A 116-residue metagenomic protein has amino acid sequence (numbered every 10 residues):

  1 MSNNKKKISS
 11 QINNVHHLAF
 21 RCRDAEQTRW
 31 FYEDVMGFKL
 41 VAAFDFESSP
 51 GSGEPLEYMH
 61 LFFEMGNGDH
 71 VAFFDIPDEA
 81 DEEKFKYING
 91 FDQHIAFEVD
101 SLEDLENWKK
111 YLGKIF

Functional and structural regions predicted by a protein language model:
S2-K6, N13, R23-E26, D78-A80 (+1 more regions): Vicinal oxygen chelate
H17-A19, F62, H94-A96: Short aromatic/hydrophobic contact patches that present stacked aromatics for nucleic-acid/ligand binding
R21-H70: Core segments of cupin and vicinal oxygen chelate
P50, E79-E82: A short local loop/turn or secondary-structure capping micro-motif enriched for an aromatic residue
F62-E64, K84-I88: Short, conserved, surface-exposed binding loops centered on an aromatic residue
D69-V71, K86, Q93: Long, contiguous binding/interaction regions
